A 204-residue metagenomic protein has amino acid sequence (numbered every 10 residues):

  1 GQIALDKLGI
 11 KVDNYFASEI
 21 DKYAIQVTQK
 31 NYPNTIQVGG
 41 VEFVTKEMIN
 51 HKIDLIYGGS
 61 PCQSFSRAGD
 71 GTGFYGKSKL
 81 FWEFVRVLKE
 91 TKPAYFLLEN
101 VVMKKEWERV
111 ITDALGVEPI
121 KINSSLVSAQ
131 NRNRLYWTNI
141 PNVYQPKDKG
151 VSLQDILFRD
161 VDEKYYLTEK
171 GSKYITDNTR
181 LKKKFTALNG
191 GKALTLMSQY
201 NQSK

Functional and structural regions predicted by a protein language model:
G1-I10: Conserved SAM-binding loop of SAM-dependent methyltransferases across substrates and taxa, primarily the Class I
K11, N31-P33, L115: Short, structured coil segments at secondary-structure junctions
N14-F16: Short beta-strand element of Class I
D21: Conserved SAM/SAH-binding beta-strand->alpha-helix loop
A24: Short, glycine/polar-rich helix-capping loops at beta-to-alpha or helix-loop-helix junctions that flank or form
T28: Conserved SAM-binding loop
N34-G40: Conserved SAM-binding strand-loop segment of SAM-dependent methyltransferases
V44-L55, S60-K204: Class I S-adenosyl-L-methionine
